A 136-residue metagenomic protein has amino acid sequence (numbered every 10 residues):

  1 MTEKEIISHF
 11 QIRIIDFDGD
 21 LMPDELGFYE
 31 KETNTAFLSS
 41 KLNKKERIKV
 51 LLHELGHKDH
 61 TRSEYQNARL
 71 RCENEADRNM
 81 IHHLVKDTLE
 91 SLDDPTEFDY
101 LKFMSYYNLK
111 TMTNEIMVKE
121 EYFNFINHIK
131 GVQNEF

Functional and structural regions predicted by a protein language model:
M1-F136: Active-site hotspot residues in diverse enzymes, especially metal/ion-binding acidic/histidine motifs
